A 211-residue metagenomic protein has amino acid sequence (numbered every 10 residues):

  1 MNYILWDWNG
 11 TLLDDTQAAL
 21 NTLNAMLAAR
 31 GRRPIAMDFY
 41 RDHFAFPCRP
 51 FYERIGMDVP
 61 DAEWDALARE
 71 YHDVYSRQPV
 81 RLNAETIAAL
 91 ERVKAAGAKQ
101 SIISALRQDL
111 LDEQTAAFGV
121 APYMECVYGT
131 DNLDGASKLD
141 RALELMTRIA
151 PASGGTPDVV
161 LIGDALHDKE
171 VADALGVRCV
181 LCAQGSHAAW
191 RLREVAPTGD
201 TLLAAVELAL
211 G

Functional and structural regions predicted by a protein language model:
M1-D42, R54, D58: Active-site neighborhood of HAD-like aspartate-dependent phosphohydrolases
Y3, K138-K169: Conserved Lys-Pro-Asp/Glu-containing loop-to-beta segment of HAD-superfamily phosphomonoesterases, centered on
T11, S104-L106: Conserved phosphate-coupling serine/threonine residues in phosphotransfer and NTP-handling enzymes
M26, P47-V59, Q114-A117, L145-M146: Helix-loop "lid/cap" segments that line or gate small-molecule binding pockets
D38-F39, A121-A136, D158: A short, structured active-site edge motif that brings together acidic residues
E53-E91: Metal-dependent phosphoesterase signature
S76-I102, D109-D112, L139: Short, acidic loop-to-helix structural element flanking the phosphoryl-transfer center in phosphate-processing enzymes
L161-G199: Acidic, Mg2+-coordinating phosphoryl-transfer loop and its flanking beta/alpha structural elements, shared across
